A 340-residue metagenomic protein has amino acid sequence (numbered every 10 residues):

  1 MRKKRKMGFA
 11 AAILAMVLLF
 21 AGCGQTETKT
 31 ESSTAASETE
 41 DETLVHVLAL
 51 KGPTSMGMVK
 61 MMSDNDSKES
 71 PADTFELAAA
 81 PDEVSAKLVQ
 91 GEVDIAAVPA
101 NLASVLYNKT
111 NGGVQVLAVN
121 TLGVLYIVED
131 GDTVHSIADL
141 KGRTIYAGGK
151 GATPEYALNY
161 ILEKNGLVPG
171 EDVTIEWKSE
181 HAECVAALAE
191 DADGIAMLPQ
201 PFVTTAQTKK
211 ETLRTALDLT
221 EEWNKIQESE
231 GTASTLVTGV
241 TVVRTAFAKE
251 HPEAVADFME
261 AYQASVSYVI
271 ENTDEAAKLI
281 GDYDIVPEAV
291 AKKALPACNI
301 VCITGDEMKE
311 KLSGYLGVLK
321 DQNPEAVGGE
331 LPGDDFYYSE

Functional and structural regions predicted by a protein language model:
M1-A10: Bacterial N-terminal signal peptides that target proteins for export
A11-A21: Bacterial N-terminal signal peptides
A21-S32: Bacterial lipoprotein signal-peptidase II cleavage site
A35-W177, G194, Q200, E211-D218: Short, glycine-/small- and polar/acidic-enriched structural segments that line small-molecule recognition paths
N65-P71, E221-S234, I300-K309: Short, solvent-exposed loop/beta-turn-alpha elements that line the ligand-binding surface or hinge of extracytoplasmic
N101-L102, T110, E183-L279: Pocket-lining segment of extracytoplasmic ligand-binding domains
A248-Q322: Secondary-structure end/capping motifs
S313-E340: Conserved C-terminal helix/tail region of periplasmic/extracytoplasmic solute-binding proteins
